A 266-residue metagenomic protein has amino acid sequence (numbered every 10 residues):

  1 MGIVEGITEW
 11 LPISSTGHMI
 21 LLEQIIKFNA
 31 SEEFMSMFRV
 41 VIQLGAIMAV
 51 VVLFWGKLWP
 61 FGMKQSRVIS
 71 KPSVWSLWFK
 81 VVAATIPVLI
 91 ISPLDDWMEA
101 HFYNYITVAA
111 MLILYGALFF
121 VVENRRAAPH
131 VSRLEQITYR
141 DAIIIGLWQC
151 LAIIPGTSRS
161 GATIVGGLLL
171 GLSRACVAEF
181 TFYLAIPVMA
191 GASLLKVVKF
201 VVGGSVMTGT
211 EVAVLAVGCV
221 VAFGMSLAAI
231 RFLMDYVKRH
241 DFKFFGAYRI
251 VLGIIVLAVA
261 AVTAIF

Functional and structural regions predicted by a protein language model:
M1-F266: Multi-pass membrane proteins that catalyze or facilitate reactions on polyprenyl-/lipid-phosphate substrates and their
